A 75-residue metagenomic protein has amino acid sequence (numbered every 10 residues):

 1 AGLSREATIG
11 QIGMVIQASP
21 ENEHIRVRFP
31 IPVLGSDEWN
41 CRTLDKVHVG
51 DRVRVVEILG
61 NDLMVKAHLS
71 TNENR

Functional and structural regions predicted by a protein language model:
A1-G2: Aromatic-capped interface at the extracytoplasmic side of an N-terminal signal-anchor transmembrane helix
R5-R75: Terminal membrane-proximal soluble interaction domains of membrane-associated proteins
